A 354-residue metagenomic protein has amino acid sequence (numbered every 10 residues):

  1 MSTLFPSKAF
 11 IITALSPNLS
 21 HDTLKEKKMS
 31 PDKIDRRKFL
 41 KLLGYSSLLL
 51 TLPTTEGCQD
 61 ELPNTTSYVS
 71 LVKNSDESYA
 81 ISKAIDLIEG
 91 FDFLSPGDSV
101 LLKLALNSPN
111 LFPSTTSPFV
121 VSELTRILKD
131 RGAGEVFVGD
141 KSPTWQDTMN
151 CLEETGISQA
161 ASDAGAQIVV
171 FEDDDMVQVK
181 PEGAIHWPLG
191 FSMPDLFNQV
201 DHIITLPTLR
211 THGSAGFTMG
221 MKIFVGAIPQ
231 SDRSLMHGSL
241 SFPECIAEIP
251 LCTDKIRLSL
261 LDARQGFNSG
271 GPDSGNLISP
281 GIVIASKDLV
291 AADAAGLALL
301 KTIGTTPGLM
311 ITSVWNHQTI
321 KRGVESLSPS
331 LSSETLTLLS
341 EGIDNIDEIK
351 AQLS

Functional and structural regions predicted by a protein language model:
I12, N18-S354: N-terminal and secondary-structure boundary signal
